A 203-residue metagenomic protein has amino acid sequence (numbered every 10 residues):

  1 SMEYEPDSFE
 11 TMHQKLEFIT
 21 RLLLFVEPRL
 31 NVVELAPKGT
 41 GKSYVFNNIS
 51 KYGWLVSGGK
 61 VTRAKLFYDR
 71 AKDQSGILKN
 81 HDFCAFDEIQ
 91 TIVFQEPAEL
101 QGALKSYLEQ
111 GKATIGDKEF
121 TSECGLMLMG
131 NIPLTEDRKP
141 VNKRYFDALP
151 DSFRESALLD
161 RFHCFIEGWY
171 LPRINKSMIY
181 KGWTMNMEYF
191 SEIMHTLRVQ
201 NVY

Functional and structural regions predicted by a protein language model:
D7-R138, N142-R144, A157-D160: Conserved ASCE/P-loop NTPase catalytic core
E119-L126, N131-Y203: Phosphate-sensing "switch" segment of ASCE/P-loop ATPases
